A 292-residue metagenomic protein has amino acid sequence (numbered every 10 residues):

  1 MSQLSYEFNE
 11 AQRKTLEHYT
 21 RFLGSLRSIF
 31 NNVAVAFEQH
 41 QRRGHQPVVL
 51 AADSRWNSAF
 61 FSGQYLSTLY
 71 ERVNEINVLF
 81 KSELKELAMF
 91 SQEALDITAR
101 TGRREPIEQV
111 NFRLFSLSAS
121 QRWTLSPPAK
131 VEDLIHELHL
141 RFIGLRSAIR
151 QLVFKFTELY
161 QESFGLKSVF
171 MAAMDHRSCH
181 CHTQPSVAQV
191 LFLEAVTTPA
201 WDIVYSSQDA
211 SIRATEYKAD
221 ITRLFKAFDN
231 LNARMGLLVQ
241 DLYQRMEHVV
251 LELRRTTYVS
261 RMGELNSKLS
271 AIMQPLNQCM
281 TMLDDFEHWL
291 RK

Functional and structural regions predicted by a protein language model:
M1-A173, A210-K292: An N-terminally focused, membrane-permeabilizing/fusogenic/translocator signature enriched in pore-forming
S168, A172, S178-Q208: Membrane-inserting effector segments that mediate pore formation, membrane fusion, or transient membrane insertion
